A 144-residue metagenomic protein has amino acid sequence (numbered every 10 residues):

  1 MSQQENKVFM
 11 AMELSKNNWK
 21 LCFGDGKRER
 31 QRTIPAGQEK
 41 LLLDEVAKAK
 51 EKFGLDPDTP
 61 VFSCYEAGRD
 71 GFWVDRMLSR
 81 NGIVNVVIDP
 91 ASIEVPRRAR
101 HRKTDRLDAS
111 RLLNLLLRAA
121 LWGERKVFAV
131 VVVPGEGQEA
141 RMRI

Functional and structural regions predicted by a protein language model:
M1-N6, E29-R32, L55: Intrinsically disordered, low-complexity and often Lys/Arg-enriched segments
S2-G24, L112: Gly/Thr-rich phosphate-binding beta-strand-loop-beta motif of the actin/hexokinase/Hsp70
K7-F9, T59-F62: Short active-site oxyanion
L14-L42: Short glycine-rich, Thr/Ser-proximal phosphate-binding strand/loop in the N-terminal lobe of ATP-dependent enzymes
K40-V61: Short, basic/hydrophobic alpha-helical segments
V61-W73: Acidic, metal-coordinating catalytic cores used for nucleic-acid/nucleotide bond scission and strand-transfer chemistry
G71-D89: TOPRIM-like Mg2+-dependent DNA-processing core and adjacent phosphate-binding/basic surface
V87, A91-I144: Long, charge-rich intrinsically disordered scaffolds of nucleic-acid metabolism proteins
